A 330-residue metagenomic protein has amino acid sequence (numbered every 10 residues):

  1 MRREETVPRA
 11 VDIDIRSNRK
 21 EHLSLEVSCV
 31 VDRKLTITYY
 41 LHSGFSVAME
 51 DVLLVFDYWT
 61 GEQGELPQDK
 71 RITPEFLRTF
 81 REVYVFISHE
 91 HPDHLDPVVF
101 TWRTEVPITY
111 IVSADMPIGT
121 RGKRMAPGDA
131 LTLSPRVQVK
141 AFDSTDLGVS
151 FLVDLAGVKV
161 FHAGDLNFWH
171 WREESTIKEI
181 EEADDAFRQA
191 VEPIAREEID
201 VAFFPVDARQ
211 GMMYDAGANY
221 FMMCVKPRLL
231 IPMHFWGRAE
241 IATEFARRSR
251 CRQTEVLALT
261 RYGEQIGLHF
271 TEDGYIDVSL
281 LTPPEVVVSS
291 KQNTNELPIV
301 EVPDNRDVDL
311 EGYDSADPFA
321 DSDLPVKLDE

Functional and structural regions predicted by a protein language model:
M1-L53, T60-E62: Zn-dependent metallo-beta-lactamase
V30, T38-Y40, R121-S134, T145-L147 (+2 more regions): Binuclear metal-ion centers of metallo-dependent hydrolases, dominated by the metallo-beta-lactamase
V30-L35, A48-L54, A130-V139, L152-V160 (+1 more regions): Beta-strand-turn-beta hairpins that frame and shape the catalytic cleft of phosphate-ester-processing enzymes
H42, E62-Q63, E90-L95, P117-T120 (+4 more regions): Active-site environment of divalent metal-dependent phosphoester hydrolases
G44-F86, P97-T101, L166-R196: Pre-active-site segment of Zn-dependent metallo-hydrolases
V55-W59, R81-L95, I111-A114, F161-G164 (+4 more regions): Active-site neighborhood of phospho(di)ester-bond hydrolases with catalytic His/Asp-centered motifs
I72-L131: Active-site HxH/HxHxD metal-binding segment of metal-dependent hydrolases
T145-M223: Active-site-proximal loop/helix segments of hydrolase catalytic cores
